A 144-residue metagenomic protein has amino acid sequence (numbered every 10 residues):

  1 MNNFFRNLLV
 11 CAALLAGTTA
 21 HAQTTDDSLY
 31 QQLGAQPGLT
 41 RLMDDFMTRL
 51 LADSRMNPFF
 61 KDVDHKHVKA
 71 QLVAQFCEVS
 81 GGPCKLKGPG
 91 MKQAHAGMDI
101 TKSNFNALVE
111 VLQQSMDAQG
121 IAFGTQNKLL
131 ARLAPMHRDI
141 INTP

Functional and structural regions predicted by a protein language model:
M1-L9: Bacterial N-terminal signal peptides that target proteins for export
F4, L14-H21: C-terminal segment of classical bacterial N-terminal signal peptides
A13-L14, F76: Enrichment for repetitive, rod-forming helical segments
A22-P144: Core of compact, soluble alpha-helical bundle domains
